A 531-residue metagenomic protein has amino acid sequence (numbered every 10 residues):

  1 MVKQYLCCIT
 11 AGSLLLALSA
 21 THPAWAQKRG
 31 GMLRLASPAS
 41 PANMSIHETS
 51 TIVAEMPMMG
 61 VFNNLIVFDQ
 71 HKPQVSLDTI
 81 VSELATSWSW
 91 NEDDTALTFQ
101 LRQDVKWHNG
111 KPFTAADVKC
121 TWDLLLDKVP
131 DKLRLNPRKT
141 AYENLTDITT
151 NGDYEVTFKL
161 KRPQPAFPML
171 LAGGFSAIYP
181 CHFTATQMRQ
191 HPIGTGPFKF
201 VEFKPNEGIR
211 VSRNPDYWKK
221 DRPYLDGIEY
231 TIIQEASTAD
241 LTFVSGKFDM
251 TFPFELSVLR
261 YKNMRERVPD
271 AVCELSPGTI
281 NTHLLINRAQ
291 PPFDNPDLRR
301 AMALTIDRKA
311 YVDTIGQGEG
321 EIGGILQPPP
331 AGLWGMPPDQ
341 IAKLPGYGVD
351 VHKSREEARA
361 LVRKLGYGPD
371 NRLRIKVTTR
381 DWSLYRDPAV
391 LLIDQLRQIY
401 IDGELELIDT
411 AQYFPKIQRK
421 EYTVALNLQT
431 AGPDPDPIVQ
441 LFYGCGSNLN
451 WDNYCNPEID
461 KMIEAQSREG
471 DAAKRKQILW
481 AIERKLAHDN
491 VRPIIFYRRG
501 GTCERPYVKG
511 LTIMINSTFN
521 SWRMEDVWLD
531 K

Functional and structural regions predicted by a protein language model:
H22, K28, Q100, K119 (+2 more regions): Surface-exposed binding/hinge segments that line and control ligand-binding clefts or catalytic entry sites
R34, T114-T121, D153-K159, G196-P197 (+9 more regions): Alpha-helical secondary-structure segments
A36-E92, D123, H191-T195: N-terminal lobe/hinge region of extracytoplasmic solute-binding protein
S50-P57, K204, G208, R213 (+5 more regions): Detector for C-terminal structural segments
V67-V75, Q164, M169-P223, G227 (+4 more regions): Gly/Pro-rich hinge or "lid" segments in bacterial periplasmic/extracellular proteins
T86-D131, T157, D240-T242, P292-N295 (+1 more regions): Aromatic- and charge-enriched surface segment that lines or borders ligand/interaction sites
I148-T149, V201-S212, E229-Q290, K309 (+2 more regions): Extracellular/periplasmic solute-recognition and catalytic clefts
F183-T186, P215-Y261, R300, I393-D394 (+2 more regions): Ligand-site clamp/hinge motif
